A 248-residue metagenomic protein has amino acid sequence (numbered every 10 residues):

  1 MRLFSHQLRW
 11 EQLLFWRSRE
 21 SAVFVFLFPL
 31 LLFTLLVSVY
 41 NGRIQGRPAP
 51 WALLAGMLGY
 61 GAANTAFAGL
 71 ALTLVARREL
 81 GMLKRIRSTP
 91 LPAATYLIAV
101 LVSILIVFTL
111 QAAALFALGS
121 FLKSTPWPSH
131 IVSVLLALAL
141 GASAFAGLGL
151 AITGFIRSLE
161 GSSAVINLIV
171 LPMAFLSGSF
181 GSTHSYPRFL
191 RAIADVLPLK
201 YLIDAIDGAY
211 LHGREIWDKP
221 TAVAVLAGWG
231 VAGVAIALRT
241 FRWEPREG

Functional and structural regions predicted by a protein language model:
M1-F28, E247: Aromatic- and glycine-rich beta-strand/loop motifs that create alpha-glucan
F15, R19, A66-L91, E247: Transmembrane helix boundary and interhelical loop/hinge segments in multi-pass membrane proteins
W16-G42, P50-G69, L110, I169-F175 (+1 more regions): Hydrophobic alpha-helical transmembrane segments of multi-pass membrane transport/permease proteins
R19-E20, W51, A94, E160 (+1 more regions): Residues that define the loop-to-transmembrane-helix transition and helix capping in multi-pass membrane transporters
L32-Y40, Y60-N64, A68, Q111 (+8 more regions): Structural signal for membrane-spanning alpha-helices in multi-pass inner-membrane proteins, emphasizing helix cores
N41-R47, T125-P128, S177-A232: Membrane-interfacial helix-loop-helix junctions in multi-pass membrane proteins
A93-N167, L171, I216-A227, V231-A235: Alpha-helical transmembrane segments and their short interhelical loops
F241-G248: Short cytosolic juxtamembrane segments of multi-pass membrane proteins
